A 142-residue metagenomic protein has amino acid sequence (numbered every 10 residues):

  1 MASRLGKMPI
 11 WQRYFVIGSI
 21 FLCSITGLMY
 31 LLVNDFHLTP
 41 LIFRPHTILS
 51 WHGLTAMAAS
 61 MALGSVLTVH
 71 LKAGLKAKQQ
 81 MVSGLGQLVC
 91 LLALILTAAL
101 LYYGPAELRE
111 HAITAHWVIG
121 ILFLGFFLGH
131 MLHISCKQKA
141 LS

Functional and structural regions predicted by a protein language model:
M1-S142: Membrane-embedded alpha-helical bundles that constitute the cytochrome b-like, heme-associated redox core of multi-pass
